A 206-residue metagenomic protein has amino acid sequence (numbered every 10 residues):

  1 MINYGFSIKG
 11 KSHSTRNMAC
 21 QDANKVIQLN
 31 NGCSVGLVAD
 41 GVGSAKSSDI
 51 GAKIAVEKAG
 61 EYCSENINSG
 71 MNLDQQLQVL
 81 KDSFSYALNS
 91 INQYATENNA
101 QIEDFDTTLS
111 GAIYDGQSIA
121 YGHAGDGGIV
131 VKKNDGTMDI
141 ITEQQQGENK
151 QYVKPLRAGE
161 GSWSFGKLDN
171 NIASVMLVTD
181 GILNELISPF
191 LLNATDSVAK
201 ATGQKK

Functional and structural regions predicted by a protein language model:
M1-K206: PP2C/PPM-type serine/threonine phosphatase catalytic domain
